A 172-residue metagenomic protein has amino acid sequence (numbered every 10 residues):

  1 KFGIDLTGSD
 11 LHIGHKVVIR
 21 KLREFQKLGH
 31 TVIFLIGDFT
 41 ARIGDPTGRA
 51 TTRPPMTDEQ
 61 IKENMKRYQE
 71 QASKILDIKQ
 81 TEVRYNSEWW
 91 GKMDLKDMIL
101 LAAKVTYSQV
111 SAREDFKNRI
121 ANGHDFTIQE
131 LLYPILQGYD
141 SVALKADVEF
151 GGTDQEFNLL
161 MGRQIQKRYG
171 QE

Functional and structural regions predicted by a protein language model:
K1-D45, F150-N158, G162: N-terminal catalytic cores of NTP/NDP-binding nucleotidyl/phosphoryl-transfer enzymes
G44-R53: Surface-exposed, active-site-proximal loop segments in enzymatic domains
P54-E172: Divalent-metal (Mg2+/Mn2+/Ca2+)-assisted nucleotide/phosphate chemistry catalytic cores
